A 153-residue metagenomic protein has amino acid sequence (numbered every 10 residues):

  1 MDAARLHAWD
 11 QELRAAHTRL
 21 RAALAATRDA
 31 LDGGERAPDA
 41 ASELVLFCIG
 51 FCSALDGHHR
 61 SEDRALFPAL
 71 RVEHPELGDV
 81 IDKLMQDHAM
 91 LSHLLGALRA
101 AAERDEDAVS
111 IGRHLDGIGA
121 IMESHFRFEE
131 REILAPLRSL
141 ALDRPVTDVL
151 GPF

Functional and structural regions predicted by a protein language model:
M1-F153: Small-residue-biased structural context
